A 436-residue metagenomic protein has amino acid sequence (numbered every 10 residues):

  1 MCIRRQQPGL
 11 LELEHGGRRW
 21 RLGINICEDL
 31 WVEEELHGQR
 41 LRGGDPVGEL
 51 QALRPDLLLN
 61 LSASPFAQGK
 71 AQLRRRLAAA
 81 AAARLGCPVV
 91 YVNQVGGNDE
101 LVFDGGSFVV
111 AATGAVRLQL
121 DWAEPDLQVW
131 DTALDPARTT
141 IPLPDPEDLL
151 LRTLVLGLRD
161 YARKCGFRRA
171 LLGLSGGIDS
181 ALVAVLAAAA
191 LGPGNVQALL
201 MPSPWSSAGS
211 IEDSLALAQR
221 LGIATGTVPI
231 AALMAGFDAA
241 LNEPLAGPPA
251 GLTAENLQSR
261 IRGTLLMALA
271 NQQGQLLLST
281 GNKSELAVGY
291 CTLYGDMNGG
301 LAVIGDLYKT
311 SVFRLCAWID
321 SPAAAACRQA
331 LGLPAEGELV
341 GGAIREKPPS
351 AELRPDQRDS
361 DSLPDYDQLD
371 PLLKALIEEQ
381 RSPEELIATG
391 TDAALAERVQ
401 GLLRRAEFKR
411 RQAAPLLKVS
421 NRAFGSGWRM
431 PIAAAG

Functional and structural regions predicted by a protein language model:
M1-G173, A189-A190, T225: Enzyme catalytic cores with a strong preference for nitrogen-chemistry domains
W20, G86-C87, A112, R138-S175 (+1 more regions): ATP/NTP-dependent adenylation/nucleotidyl-transfer catalytic domains that generate, transfer, or process NMP-activated
